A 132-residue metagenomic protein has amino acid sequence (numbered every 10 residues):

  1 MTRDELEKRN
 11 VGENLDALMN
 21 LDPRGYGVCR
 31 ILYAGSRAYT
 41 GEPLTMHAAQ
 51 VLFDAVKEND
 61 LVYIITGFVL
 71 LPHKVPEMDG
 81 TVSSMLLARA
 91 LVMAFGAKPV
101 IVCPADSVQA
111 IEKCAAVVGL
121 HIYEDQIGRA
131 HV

Functional and structural regions predicted by a protein language model:
M1-L61: Positively charged, low-complexity intrinsically disordered leader regions
S36-E42, L61-V62, T66-S83: Short, glycine-rich nucleotide/cofactor-binding loops
P43-H47, K57, V82, L86 (+2 more regions): Generic alpha-helix structural propensity
A55, A94, V118: Change "in soluble alpha/beta enzymes" to "in soluble alpha/beta proteins
E77-G96: Histidine-anchored nucleotide/phosphate-binding helix
K98-D106: Short internal beta-strands
D106-D125: Active-site-proximal loop->helix
A130-V132: Conserved small/polar residues in nucleotide/adenosyl-binding loops
